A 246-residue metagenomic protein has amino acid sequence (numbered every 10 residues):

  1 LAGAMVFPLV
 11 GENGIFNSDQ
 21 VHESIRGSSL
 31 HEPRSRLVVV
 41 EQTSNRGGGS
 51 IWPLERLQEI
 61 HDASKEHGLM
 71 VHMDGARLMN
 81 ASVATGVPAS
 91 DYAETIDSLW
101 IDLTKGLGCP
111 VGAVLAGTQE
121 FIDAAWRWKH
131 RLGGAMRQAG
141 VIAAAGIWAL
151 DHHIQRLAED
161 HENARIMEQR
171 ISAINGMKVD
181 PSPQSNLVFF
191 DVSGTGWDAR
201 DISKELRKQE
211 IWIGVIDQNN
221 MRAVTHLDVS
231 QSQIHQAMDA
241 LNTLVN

Functional and structural regions predicted by a protein language model:
L1-P181, S185-Q209, G214-V229, A237-V245: Conserved PLP-enzyme active-site core in the AAT-like
